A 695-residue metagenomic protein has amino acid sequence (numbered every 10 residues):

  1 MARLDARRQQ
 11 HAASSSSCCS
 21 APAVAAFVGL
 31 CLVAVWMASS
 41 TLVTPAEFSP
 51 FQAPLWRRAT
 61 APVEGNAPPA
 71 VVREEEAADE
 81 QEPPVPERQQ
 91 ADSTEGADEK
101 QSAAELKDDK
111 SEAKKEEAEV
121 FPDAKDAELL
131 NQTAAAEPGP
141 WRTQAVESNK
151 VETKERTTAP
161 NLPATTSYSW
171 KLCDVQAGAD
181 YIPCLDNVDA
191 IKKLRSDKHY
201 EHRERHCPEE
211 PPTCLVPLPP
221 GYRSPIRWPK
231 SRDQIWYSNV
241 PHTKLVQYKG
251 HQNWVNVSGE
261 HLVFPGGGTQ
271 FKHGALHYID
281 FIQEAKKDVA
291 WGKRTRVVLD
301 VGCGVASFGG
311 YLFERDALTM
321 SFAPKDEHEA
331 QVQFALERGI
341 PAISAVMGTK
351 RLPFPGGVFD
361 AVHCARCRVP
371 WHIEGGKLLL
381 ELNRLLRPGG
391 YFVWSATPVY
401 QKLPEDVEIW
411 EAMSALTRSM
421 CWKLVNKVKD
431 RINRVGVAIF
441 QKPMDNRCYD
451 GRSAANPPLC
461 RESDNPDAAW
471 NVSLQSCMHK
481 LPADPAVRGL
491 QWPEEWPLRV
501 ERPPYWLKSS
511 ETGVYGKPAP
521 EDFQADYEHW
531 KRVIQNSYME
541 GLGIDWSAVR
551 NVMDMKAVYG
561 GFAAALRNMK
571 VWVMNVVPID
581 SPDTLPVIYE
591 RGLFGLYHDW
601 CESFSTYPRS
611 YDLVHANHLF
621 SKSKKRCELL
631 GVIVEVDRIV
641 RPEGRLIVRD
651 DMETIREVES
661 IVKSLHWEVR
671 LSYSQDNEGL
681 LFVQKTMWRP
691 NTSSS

Functional and structural regions predicted by a protein language model:
A2-K293, C421-N551, V558, I579 (+1 more regions): Intrinsically disordered, low-complexity glycine/charged-rich regulatory or linker segments that flank or connect
G292-G310, M320, W546-R567, M574: Conserved class I S-adenosyl-L-methionine
L318-P324, S344, W572-P578: Conserved SAM-binding motif I beta-strand of class I
V332-I343, P586-L596: Short, conserved SAM-binding/catalytic segment of Class I S-adenosyl-L-methionine-dependent methyltransferases
T349-V362, H372-I373, K377, Y589-R591 (+3 more regions): A short acidic, Gly/Pro-enriched loop at the edge of an enzyme's catalytic core that lines a small-molecule cofactor
P355, E374-G389, R609, R626-E643 (+1 more regions): A short glycine-rich, Lys/Arg-flanked "PGG" loop and its adjoining helix->strand segment in the class I
L386-P398, P642-D651: Conserved beta-strand signature within the Rossmann-like core of class I S-adenosyl-L-methionine
P404-I432, V437-F440, A454-P458, T654-T692: Conserved Class I S-adenosyl-L-methionine
